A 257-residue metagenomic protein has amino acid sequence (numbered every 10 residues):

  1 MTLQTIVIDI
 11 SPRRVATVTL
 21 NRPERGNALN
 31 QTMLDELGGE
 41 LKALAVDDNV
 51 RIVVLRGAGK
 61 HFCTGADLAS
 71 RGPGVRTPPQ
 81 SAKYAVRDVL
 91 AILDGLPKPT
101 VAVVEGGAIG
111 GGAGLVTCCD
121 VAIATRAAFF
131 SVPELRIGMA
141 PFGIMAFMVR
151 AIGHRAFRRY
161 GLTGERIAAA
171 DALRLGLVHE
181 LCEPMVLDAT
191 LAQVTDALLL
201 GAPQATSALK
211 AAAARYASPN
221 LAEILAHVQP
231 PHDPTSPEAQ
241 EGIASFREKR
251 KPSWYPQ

Functional and structural regions predicted by a protein language model:
M1-A16, G164-A170, M185, A189 (+1 more regions): C-terminal alpha-helix plus adjacent terminal tail
M1-A58, A91: Conserved CoA-thioester-binding segment of acyl-CoA-metabolizing enzymes
L3, D35, N49, G57-I92 (+1 more regions): Glycine- (often His-adjacent) and acidic-residue-rich active-site loop that binds/positions the CoA thioester
V18, R22, E36-L37, L55 (+6 more regions): Terminal peptide-recognition signature
N21, N27, G59, G65 (+3 more regions): Conserved phosphate-binding and hydrolysis motifs of nucleotide-dependent enzymes
L41, F62, F130, F246 (+1 more regions): Conserved hydrophobic/aromatic "anchor" residues that stabilize well-ordered secondary structure elements
A85-V89, G143-I144, A156, A208 (+2 more regions): Hydrophobic alpha-helical segments typical of transmembrane helices and their membrane-interface/capping positions
A91-P203, A244, R250: Crotonase-fold acyl-CoA enzyme core
